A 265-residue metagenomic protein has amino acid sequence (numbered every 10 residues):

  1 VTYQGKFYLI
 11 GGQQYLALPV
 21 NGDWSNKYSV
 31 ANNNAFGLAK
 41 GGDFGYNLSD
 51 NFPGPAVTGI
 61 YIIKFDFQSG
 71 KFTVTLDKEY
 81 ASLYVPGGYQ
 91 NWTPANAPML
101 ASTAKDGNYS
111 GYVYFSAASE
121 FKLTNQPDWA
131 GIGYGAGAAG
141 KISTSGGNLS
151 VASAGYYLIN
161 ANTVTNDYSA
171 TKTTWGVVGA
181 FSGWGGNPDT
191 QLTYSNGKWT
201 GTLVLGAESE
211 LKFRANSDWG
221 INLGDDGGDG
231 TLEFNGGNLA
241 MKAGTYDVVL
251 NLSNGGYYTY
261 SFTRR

Functional and structural regions predicted by a protein language model:
V1-R265: Insoluble glucan recognition modules
